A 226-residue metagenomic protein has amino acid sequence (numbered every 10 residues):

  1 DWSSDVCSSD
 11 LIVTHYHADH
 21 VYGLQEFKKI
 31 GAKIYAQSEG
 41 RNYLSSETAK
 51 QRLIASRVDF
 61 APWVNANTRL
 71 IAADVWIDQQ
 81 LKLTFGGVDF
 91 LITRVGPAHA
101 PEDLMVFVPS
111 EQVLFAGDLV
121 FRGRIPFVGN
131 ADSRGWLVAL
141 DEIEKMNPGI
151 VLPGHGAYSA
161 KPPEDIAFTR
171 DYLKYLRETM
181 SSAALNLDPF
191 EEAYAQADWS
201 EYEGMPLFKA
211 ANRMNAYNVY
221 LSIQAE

Functional and structural regions predicted by a protein language model:
D1-S8: Short, small-residue-biased leader/transition segments that mark boundaries at the very start of proteins
S9-V21, G40: Metallo-beta-lactamase
I12, V113-F115, L152: Residue-level marker for buried hydrophobic side chains located in beta-strands that build the well-ordered beta-sheet
Y16, E39, D118-L119, H155-A157: Active-site metal-binding loops of divalent metal-dependent hydrolases
V21-I30, P162-I166, E203-G204: Metal-dependent catalytic neighborhoods of phosphoester/phosphodiester hydrolases
R41-V95, P101, P109-S110, L140 (+1 more regions): Metallo-beta-lactamase
G135-D188, E192: Divalent-metal (often Zn2+) His-rich catalytic cores of metallo-beta-lactamase-fold enzymes
L185-E226: C-terminal regulatory/interaction regions
